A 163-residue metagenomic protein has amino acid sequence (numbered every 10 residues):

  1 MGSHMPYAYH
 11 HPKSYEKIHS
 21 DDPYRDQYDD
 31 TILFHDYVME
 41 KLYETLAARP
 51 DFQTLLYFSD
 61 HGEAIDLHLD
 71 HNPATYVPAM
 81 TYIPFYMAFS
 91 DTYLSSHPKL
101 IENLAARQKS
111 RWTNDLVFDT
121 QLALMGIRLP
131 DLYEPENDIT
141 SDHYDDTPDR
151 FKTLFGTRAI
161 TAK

Functional and structural regions predicted by a protein language model:
M1-K163: Catalytic domains that recognize anionic headgroups
